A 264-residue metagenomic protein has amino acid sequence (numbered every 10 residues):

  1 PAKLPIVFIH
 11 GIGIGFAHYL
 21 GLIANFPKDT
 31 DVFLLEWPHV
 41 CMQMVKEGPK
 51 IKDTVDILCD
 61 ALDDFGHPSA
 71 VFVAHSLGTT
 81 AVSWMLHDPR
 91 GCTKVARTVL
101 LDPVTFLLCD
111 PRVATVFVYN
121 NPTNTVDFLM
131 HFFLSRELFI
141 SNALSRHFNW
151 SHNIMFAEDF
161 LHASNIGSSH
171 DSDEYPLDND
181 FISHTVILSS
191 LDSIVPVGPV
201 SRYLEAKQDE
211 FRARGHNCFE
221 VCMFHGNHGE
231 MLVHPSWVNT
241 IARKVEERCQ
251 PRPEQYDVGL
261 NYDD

Functional and structural regions predicted by a protein language model:
P1-C41: Short, surface-exposed "cap/lid" segments of acyl-processing enzymes
L4, R214-D264: Catalytic active-site module of serine/aspartate enzymes centered on a nucleophile-bearing elbow/loop
L22, P196-E210, S236: Short alpha-helix in the alpha/beta-hydrolase fold that links the catalytic acid
W37, V99-C109: Active-site nucleophile loop of the alpha/beta-hydrolase fold
K52-A70, S83: Conserved acidic catalytic loop of the alpha/beta-hydrolase fold
V73-S83: Gly/Ala-rich beta-loop-alpha elbow adjacent to hydrolase catalytic centers
F106, S190-V195, H228-E230: Acidic catalytic loop of the alpha/beta-hydrolase fold
N179-D180, T185-L188, D192: Short beta-strand/loop motif that positions the catalytic acidic residue of the alpha/beta-hydrolase fold
